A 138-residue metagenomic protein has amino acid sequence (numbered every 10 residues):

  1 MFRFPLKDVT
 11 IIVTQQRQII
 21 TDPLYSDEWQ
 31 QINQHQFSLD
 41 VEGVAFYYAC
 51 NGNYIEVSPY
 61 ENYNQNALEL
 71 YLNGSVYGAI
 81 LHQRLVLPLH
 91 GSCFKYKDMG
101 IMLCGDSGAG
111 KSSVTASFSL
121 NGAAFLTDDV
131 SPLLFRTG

Functional and structural regions predicted by a protein language model:
M1-S107, L120-N121, S131-G138: A noncatalytic interaction/capping subdomain that flanks phosphate/NTP-handling catalytic cores
K111: Conserved lysine of the Walker
V114-T115: Post-Walker A alpha-helix
A124: Residue-level detector of anion-binding/catalytic polar loops
